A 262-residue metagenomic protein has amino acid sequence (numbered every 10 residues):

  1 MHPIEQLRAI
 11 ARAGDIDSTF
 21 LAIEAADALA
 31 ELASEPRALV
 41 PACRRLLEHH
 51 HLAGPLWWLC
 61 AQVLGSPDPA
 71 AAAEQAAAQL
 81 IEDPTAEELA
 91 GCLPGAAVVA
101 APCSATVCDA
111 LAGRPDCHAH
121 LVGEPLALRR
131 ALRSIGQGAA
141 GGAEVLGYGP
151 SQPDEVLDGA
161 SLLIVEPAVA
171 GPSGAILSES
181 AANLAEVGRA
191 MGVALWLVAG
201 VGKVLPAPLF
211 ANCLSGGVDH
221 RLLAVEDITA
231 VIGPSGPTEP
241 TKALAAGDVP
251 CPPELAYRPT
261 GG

Functional and structural regions predicted by a protein language model:
M1-E74: Long amphipathic alpha-helical segments
I4-A11, D116-H118, V165-G171: Glycine/charged-rich beta-loop-alpha catalytic/anionic-binding loops adjacent to active sites
S66-D83, G136: Small/polar-residue-rich loop-to-helix segments that shape phosphate-bearing ligand pockets
A77-G95, C103-D109: A short, well-structured juxtamembrane/interface segment
E88-V98, R114, G159: Glycine-rich phosphate/diphosphate-binding loops that line cofactor/substrate pockets in enzymes
A97-P102, A119-L121: Short glycine-rich phosphate-binding loop at a beta-alpha junction
S104-P115, N183-E186: Histidine-anchored nucleotide/phosphate-binding helix
G123-G262: Conserved phosphate- and dinucleotide-binding cores of soluble alpha/beta proteins, encompassing both enzyme active
